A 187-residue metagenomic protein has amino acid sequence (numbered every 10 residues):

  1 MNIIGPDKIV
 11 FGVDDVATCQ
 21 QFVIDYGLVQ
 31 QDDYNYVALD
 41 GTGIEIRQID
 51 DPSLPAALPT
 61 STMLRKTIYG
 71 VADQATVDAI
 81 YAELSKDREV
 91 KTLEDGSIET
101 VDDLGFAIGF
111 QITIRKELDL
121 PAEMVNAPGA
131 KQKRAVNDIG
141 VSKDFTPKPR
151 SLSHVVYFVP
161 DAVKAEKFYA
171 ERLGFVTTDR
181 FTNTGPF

Functional and structural regions predicted by a protein language model:
M1-A17, K66-T67, E123-V163: N-terminal beta-strand motif that seeds the catalytic metal site of vicinal oxygen chelate
M1-D50, E99-D102, Y157-F187: Core segments of cupin and vicinal oxygen chelate
I4-V10, V23-Q30, P59-T60, I114-L118 (+2 more regions): A broad, low-specificity signal for short, low-complexity segments enriched in glycine/proline and polar/charged
G5-V13, P55-E83, G96-F106, S151-P160 (+1 more regions): Vicinal oxygen chelate
Q21, A56, V77-A79, L120 (+2 more regions): Short acidic, gly/pro-rich beta-turn/loop elements at beta-sheet edges and active-site/ligand-binding grooves
Q21-Y26, I80-K86: Short amphipathic alpha-helices in soluble, non-transmembrane regions that often serve as interface/regulatory elements
Q30-A72, G96-E99, Q111-T113: Conserved donor-binding loop and adjoining core beta-sheet/short helix segment in diverse acyl/aminoacyl transferases
T42-E45, Y81-K148: Vicinal oxygen chelate
